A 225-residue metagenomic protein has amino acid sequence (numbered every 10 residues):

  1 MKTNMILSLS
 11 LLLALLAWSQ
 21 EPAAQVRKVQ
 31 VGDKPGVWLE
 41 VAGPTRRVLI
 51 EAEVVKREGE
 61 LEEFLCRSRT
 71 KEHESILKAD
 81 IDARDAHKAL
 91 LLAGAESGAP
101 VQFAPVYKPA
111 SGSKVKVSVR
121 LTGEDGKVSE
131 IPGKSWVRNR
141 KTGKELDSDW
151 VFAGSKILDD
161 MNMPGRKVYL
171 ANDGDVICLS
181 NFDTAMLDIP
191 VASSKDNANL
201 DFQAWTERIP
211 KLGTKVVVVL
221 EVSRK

Functional and structural regions predicted by a protein language model:
M1-L9: Bacterial N-terminal signal peptides that target proteins for export
S8-L16: Bacterial N-terminal signal peptides
P22-K225: Long, low-hydrophobicity ectodomains and other hydrophilic envelope-associated domains
